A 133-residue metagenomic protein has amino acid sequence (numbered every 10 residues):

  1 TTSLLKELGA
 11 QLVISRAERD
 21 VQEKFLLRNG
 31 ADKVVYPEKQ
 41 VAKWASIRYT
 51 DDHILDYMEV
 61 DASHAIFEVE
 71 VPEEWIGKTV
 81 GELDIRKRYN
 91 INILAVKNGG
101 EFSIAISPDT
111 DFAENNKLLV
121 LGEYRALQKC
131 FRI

Functional and structural regions predicted by a protein language model:
T1-I133: Cytosolic regulatory regions of ion transport systems
